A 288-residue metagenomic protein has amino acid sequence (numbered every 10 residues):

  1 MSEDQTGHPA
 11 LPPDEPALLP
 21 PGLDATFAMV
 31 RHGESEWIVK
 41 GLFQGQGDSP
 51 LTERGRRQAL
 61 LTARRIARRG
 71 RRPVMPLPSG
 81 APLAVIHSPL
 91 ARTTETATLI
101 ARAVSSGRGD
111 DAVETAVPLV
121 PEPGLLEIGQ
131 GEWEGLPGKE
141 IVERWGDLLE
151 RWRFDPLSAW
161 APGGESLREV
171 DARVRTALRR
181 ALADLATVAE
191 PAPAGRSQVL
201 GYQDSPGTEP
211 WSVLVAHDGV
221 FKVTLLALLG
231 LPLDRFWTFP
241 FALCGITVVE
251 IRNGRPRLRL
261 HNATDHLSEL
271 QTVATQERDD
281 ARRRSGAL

Functional and structural regions predicted by a protein language model:
M1-T26, R68, I128-E140, R196-P210 (+1 more regions): Acidic, low-complexity terminal tails and accessory targeting/binding regions of phosphate-metabolizing enzymes
S2-A17, P21-G22, L61-L149, A287-L288: Phosphate-coordination/substrate-recognition cap region in phosphate-metabolizing enzymes
H32, G55, H217: Short, conserved phosphate/pyrophosphate- and ester-handling motifs at nucleotide-, phospho-/glycolipid
S35-D48: Glycine-rich N-terminal loop/short-helix segment of MobA-like nucleotidyltransferase
G45-R64, R68: Short catalytic helix/loop segments, enriched in acidic residues and glycine and frequently bearing histidine
P73-P89, P118-P121, A189-Q203, G207 (+1 more regions): Short glycine-rich phosphate-binding loop at a beta-alpha junction
L148-E169: Short glycine/proline- and acidic residue-enriched helix-loop micro-motifs that form flexible lids or anion-recognition
